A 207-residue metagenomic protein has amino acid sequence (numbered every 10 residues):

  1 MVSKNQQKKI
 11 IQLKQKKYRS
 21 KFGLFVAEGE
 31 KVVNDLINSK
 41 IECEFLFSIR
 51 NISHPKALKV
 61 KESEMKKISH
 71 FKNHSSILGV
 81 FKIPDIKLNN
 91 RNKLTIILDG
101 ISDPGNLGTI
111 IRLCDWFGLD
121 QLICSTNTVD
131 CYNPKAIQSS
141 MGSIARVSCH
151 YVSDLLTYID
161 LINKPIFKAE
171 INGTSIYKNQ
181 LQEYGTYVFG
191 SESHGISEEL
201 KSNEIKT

Functional and structural regions predicted by a protein language model:
M1, A27, L58-K61, V147-L155: Short acidic-hydrophobic, aromatic-tinged amphipathic segments that line or gate anion-handling sites
M1-I49, T128-D130: Boundary-proximal intrinsically disordered activation/regulatory segments immediately upstream of a helical core
F25-A27, E42-R50, V80-F81, Y151 (+2 more regions): Short, hydrophobic beta-strand segments that form beta-sheet elements in well-ordered domains
N38, L88-G173: RNA substrate-binding interface of SAM-dependent RNA methyltransferases
N51-K56, T174: Short, charged/polar "capping" segments at the starts of alpha-helices and the immediately preceding loops
H54-K66, K93, K164-P165, Q180-T186 (+1 more regions): Active-site regions of enzymes building and remodeling cell-envelope glycoconjugates
P55-I86: Glycine/small-residue-rich loop that forms an oxyanion/phosphate-binding "nest" at active or ligand-binding sites
K168-T207: Active-site/ligand-binding-proximal alpha/beta "capping" segment
